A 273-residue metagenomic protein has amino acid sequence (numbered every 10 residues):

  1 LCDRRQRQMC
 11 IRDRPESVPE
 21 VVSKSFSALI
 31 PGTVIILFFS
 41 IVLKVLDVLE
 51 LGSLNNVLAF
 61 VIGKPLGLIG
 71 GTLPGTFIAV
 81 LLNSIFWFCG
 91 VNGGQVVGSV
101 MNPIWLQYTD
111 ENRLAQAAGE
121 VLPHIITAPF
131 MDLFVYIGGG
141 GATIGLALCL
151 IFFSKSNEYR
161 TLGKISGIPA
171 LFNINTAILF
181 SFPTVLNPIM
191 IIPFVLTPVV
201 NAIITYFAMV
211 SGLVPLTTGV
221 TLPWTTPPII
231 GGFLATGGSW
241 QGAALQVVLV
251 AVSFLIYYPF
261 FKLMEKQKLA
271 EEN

Functional and structural regions predicted by a protein language model:
L1-I11: Single conserved hydrophobic/aromatic residue that forms the stacking wall/gate of nucleotide- or nucleobase-binding
R12-V21, K266-N273: Intrinsically disordered, low-complexity non-transmembrane regions of multi-pass membrane transporters
P15-S27, I62-L66, P183, P188: Membrane-interface segments at loop-to-transmembrane junctions
A28-S40, K44: Hydrophobic alpha-helical transmembrane segments in multi-pass membrane proteins
S40-G139, L148-K155: Helix-loop-helix hairpins and the membrane-proximal interhelical loops of multi-pass alpha-helical transport proteins
R113-L122, G145-A147, I165-I168, L179-N273: Transmembrane alpha-helical segments and their short flanking loops that form helix-hairpins/helix-helix interfaces
T143-I144, L150, S154-S166: Membrane-proximal intracellular helices of multi-pass ion channels
